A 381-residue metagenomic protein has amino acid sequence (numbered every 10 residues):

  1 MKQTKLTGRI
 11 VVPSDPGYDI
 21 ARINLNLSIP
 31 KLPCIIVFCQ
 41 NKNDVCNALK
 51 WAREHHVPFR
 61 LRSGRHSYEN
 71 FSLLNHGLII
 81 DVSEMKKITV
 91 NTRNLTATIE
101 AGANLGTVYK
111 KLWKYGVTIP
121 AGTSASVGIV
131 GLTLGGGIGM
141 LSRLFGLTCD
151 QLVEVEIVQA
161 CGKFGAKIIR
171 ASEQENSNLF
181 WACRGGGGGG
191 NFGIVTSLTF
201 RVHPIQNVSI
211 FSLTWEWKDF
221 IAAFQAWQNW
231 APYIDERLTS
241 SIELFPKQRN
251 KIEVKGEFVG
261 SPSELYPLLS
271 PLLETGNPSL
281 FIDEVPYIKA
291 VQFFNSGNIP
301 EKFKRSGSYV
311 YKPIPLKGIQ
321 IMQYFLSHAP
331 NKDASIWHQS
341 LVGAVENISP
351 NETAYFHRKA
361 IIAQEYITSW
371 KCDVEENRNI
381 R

Functional and structural regions predicted by a protein language model:
M1-R381: Soluble FAD-dependent oxygen oxidases
